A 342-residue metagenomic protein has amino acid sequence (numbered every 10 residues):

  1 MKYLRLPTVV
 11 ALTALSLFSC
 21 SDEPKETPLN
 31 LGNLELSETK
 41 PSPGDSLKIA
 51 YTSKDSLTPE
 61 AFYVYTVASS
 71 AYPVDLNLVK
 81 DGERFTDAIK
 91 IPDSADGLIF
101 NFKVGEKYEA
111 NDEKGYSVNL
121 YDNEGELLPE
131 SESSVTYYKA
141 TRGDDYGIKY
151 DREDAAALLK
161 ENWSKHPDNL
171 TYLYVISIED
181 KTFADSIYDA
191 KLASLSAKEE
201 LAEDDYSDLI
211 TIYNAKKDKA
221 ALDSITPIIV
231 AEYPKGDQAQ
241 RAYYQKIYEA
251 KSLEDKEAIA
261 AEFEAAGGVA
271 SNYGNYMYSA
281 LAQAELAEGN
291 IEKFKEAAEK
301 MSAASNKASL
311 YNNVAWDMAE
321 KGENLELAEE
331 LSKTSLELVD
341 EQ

Functional and structural regions predicted by a protein language model:
M1-L31: Bacterial Sec-dependent N-terminal signal peptides
C20-A193, A220-P227, A231, E257-A265: Glycan-association/targeting regions that enable binding to alpha-glucans and other polysaccharides
S94-D96, E126-T136, S164-L173, I187 (+5 more regions): Generic helix N-cap/helix-start motif at coil->alpha-helix transitions
K107, P227-P234, E329-L338: TPR/TPR-like (Sel1-like) alpha-helical repeat modules
Y137-G147, A156, K160, S207-T211 (+4 more regions): Amphipathic alpha-helical repeat scaffolds
K149, K181-D185, K216, A250-L253 (+2 more regions): Structural motif corresponding to the intra-repeat A-B loop/turn of tetratricopeptide repeats
S177, T211, Y244-Y248, G274-L286 (+1 more regions): Alpha-helical adaptor scaffolds
